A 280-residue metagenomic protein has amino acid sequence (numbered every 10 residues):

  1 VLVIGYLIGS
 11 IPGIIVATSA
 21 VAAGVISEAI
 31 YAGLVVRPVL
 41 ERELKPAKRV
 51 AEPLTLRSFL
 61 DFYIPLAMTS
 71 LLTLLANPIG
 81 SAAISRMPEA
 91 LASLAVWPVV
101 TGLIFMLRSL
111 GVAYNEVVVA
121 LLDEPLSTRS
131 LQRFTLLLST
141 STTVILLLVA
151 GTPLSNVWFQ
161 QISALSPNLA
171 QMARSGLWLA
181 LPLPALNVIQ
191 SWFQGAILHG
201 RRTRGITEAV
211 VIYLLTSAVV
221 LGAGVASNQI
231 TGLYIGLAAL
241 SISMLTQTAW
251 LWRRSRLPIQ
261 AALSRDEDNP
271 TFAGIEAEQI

Functional and structural regions predicted by a protein language model:
V1-I4, I8-E41, T231-L257: Hydrophobic alpha-helical transmembrane segments
V1-V3, I15, E124-S139, A196-V220 (+1 more regions): Alpha-helical transmembrane segments of multi-pass membrane transporters/permeases
I8-I11, P125, H199-G200, S227-I230: Helix-loop interface residues and adjacent transmembrane-helix termini in multi-pass membrane transporters, primarily
Y31, K48-G80, M106, Y114 (+4 more regions): Hydrophobic faces of transmembrane alpha-helices in multi-pass small-molecule transporters and flippases across diverse
I64-A120, I145-L146, A180-N187: Transmembrane helix-bundle signature of multi-pass secondary active exporters and lipid flippases
V96-V149, Q190-L198, G205: Small-residue-rich hydrophobic transmembrane alpha-helices
V99, P167-F193: Alpha-helical transmembrane segments of multi-pass membrane proteins
I145-R174: Short membrane-interface helical motifs at transmembrane helix boundaries in multi-pass membrane transporters
